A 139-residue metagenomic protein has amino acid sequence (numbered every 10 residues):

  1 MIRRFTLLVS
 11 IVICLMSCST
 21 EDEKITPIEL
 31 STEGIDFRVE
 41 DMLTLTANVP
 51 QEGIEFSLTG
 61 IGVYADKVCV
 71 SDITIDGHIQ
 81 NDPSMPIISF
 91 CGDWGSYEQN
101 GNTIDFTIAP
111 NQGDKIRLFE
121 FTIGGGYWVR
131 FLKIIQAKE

Functional and structural regions predicted by a protein language model:
I2-L8: Sec-dependent signal peptide recognition, specifically the positively charged N-region followed immediately by
C14-S17: C-terminal motif of bacterial Sec signal peptides marking the signal peptidase cleavage site
S19-D22: Bacterial signal peptide processing site
K24-I25, E33-I35, I104, G126-E139: C-terminal edge beta-strand
I28-T46: Post-signal peptide N-terminal segment of mature Sec-exported envelope proteins
Q51-T103: Surface-exposed binding patches on compact interaction domains or structured appendages
N102-Q112: Short, hydrophobic beta-strand segments
G113-G126: A short beta-strand micro-motif common to beta-rich folds, especially ectodomain repeats
